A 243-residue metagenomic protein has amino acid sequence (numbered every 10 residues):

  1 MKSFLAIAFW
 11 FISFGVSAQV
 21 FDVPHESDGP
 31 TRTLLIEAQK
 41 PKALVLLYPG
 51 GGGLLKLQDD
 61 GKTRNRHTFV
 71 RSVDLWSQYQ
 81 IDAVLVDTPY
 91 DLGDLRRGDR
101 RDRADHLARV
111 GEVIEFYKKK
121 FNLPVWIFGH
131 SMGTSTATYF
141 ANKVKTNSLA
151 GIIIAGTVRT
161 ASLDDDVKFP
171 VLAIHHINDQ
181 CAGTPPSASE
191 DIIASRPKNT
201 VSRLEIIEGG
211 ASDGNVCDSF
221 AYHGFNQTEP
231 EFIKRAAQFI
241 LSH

Functional and structural regions predicted by a protein language model:
A18-K40: N-terminal cap/lid segment of alpha/beta-hydrolase-fold proteins
A38-Q78: Short, surface-exposed "cap/lid" segments of acyl-processing enzymes
T68, S72, D94-K120: Alpha/beta-hydrolase active-site loop
V73-G93: Conserved alpha/beta-hydrolase
E115-K168: Primarily recognizes the serine-hydrolase "nucleophile elbow" in alpha/beta-hydrolase and SGNH/GDSL folds
V167, A173-H175: Short beta-strand/loop motif that positions the catalytic acidic residue of the alpha/beta-hydrolase fold
F169, A182-S195: Short alpha-helix in the alpha/beta-hydrolase fold that links the catalytic acid
T200-H243: C-terminal catalytic histidine-bearing segment of alpha/beta-hydrolase fold enzymes
